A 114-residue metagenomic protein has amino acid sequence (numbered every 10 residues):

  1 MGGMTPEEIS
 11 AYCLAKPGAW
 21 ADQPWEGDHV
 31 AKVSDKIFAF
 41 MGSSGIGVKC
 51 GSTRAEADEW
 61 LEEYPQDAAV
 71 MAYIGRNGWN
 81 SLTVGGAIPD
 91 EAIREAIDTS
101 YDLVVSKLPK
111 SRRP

Functional and structural regions predicted by a protein language model:
M1-P114: Charge-dense, helix-prone N-terminal extensions
